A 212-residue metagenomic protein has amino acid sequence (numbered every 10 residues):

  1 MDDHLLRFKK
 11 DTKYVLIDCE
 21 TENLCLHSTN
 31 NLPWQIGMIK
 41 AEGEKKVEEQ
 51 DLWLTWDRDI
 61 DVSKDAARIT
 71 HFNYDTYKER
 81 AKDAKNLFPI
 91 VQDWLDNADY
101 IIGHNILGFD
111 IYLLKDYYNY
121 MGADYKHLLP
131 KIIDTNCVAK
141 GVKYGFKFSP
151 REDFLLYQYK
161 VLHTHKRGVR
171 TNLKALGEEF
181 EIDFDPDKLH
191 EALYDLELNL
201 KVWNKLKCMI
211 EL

Functional and structural regions predicted by a protein language model:
M1-T12, F154-R167, G177-E181, L193-L212: Acidic two-metal-ion nuclease catalytic site recognized across multiple nuclease folds, prominently DnaQ/RNase D-T
D2-Y120, K126-H127, R167, L173-F180 (+1 more regions): Conserved non-catalytic scaffold segment of RNase H-like nuclease domains
C19-T21, T135, L196: Generic detector of well-ordered alpha-helical packing
M121-K131, C208-E211: P-loop/Walker A phosphate-binding loop and immediately adjacent motor/lid segment at beta-alpha junctions
I132-T164: Short alpha-helix plus adjacent loop in nuclease-associated cores
C137, D183-E191: Cysteine endopeptidase catalytic domains of the caspase/legumain-like
F146-P150, D183-P186, M209-E211: Substrate-binding/catalytic groove segments of enzymes that remodel or degrade extracellular structural polymers
